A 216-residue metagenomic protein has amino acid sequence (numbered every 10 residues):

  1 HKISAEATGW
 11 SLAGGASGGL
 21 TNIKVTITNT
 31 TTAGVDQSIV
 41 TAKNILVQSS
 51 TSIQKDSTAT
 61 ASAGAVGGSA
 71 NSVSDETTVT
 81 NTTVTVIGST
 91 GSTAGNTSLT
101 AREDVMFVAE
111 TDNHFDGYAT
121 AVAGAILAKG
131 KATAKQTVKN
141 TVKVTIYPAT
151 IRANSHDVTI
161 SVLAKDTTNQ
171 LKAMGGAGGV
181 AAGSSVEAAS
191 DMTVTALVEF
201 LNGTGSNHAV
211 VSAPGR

Functional and structural regions predicted by a protein language model:
H1-R216: Low-complexity, glycine- and small/polar-enriched segments
